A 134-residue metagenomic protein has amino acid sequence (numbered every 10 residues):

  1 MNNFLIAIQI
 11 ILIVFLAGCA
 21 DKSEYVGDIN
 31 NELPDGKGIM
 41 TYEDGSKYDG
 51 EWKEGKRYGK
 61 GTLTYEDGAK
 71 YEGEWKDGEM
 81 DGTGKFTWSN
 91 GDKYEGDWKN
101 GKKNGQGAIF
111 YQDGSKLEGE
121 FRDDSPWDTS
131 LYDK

Functional and structural regions predicted by a protein language model:
M1-I8: Bacterial N-terminal signal peptides that target proteins for export
L5, I13-K134: Glycine/tyrosine- and acidic-biased, solvent-exposed loop/turn segments at the edges of beta-strands
